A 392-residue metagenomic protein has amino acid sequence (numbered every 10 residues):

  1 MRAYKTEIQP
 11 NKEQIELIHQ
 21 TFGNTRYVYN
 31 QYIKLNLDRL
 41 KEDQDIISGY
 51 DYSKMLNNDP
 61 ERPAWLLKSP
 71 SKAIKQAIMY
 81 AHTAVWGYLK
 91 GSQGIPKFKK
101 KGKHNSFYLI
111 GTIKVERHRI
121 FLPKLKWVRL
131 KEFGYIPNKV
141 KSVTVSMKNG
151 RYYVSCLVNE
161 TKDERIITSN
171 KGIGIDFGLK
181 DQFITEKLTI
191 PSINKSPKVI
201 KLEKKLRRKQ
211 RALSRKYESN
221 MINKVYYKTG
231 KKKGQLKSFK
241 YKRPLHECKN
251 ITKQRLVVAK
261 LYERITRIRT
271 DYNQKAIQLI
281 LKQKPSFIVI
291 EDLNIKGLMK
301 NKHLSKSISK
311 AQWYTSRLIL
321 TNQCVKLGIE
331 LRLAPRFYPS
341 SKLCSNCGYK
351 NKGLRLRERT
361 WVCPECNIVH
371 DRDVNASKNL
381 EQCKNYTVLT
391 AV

Functional and structural regions predicted by a protein language model:
M1-I74: Gly/serine-rich nucleotide phosphate-binding loop at the start of the catalytic core of nucleotide/ADP-ribose-handling
R2, F107-L109, P137-K139, S169 (+1 more regions): Residues that act as N-cap/strand-start positions at coil-to-secondary-structure junctions
A3-K5, K148-V392: Positively charged, helix-rich recognition surfaces that bind polyanionic ligands
E16-H19, G23-R26, K72-M79, Q274 (+4 more regions): Non-catalytic, well-ordered alpha-helical scaffold segments
R26-L37, A77-V85, L206, T321: Short, Φ-rich (hydrophobic/aromatic) sequence segments
Y32, A73, A77-Y88, V374-T387: Stable alpha-helical structural segments in soluble proteins, enriched in small hydrophobic residues
L37-K41, L89-G94, S286, C324-L331: Surface-exposed helix-capping loop/turn segments at secondary-structure junctions
Y50-R151, E263: Acidic carboxylate diad motif detector
